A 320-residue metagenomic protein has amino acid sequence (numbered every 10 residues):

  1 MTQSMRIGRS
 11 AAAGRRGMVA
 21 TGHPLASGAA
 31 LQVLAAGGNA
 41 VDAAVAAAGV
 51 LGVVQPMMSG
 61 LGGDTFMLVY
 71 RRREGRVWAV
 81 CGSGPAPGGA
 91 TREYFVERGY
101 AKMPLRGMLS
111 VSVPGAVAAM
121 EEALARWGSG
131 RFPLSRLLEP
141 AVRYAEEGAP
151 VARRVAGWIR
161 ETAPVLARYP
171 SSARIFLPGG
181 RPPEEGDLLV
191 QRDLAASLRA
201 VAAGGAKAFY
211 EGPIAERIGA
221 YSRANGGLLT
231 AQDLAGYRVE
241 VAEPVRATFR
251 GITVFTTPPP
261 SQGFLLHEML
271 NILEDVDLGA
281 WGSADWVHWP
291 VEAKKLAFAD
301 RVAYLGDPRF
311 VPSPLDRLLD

Functional and structural regions predicted by a protein language model:
M1-G28, Q32, A40-G204, F209-E211 (+3 more regions): Noncatalytic scaffold domains of N-terminal-nucleophile
F264: Flexible, polar/acidic helix-loop-strand segments at domain edges
V276-D320: Internal maturation/activation junctions in enzymes
